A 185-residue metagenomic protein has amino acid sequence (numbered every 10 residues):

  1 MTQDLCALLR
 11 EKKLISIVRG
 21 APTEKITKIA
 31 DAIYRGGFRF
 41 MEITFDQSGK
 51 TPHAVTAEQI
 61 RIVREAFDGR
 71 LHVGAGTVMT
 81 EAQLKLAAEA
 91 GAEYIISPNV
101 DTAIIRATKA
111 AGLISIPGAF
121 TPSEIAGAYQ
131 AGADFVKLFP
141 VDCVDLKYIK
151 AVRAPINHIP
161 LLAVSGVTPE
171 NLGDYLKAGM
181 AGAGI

Functional and structural regions predicted by a protein language model:
T2-C6, P22-K25, F45-E65, E81-K85 (+3 more regions): Active-site-adjacent beta->alpha loops and helix N-cap segments on the catalytic face of soluble alpha/beta enzymes
L9-K25, L71-T77, L113-G118, I159-A163: Active-site mouth loops of central-metabolism enzymes
V18, E24-E42, M180: N-terminal glycine-rich anion-binding loops that anchor highly charged ligand groups
G36, A90, A111, A131 (+1 more regions): Structural motif
G36-G37, E65-R70, I156-H158: Short helix-capping segments at alpha-helix termini
F40-E42, G74, I96, I116 (+2 more regions): Conserved beta-strand positions in the central sheet of alpha/beta enzyme cores
